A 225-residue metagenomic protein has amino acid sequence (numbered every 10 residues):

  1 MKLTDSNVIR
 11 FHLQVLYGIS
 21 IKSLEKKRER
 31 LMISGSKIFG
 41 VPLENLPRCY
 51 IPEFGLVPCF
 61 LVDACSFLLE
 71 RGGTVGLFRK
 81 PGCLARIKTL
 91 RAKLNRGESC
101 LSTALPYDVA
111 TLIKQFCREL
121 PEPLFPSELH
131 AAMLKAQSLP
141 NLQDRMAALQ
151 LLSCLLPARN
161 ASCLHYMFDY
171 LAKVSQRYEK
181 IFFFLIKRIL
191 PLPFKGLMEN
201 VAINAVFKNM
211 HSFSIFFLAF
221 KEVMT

Functional and structural regions predicted by a protein language model:
M1-P106, Q143, Y178, F182-T225: Intrinsically disordered regulatory linkers and targeting segments that flank signaling/catalytic domains
P58-F60, Y107-K114, C163-Y166: Conserved, well-structured core segments
F67, F116-E119, Y170, R188: Generic, well-ordered alpha-helical scaffold segments in large soluble proteins
L69-R159: Interface signal in eukaryotic adaptor modules for cytoskeleton, membrane trafficking, and small-GTPase signaling
H130, L142-K195: Alpha-helical bundle/repeat cores within regulatory domains of eukaryotic proteins
